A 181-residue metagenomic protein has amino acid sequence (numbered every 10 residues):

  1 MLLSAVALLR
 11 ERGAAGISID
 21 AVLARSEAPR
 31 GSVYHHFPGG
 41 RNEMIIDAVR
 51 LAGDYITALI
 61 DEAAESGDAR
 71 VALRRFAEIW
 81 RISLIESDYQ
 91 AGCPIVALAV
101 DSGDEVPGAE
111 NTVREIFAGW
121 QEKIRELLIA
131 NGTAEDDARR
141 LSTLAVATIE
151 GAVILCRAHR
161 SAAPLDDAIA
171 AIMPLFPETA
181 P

Functional and structural regions predicted by a protein language model:
S4, L8-D47: Helix-turn-helix
V49-Y55: Short, basic, alpha-helical segments at the C-terminal edge of helix-turn-helix-like DNA-binding modules
T57, D61, Q90, D104-N131 (+2 more regions): Amphipathic alpha-helical packing segments from all-alpha helical-bundle domains
I60-A91, L141-A145: Hydrophobic alpha-helical connector segments
A72-R75, E86-N111: Amphipathic alpha-helical segments used for helix-helix packing
S83-E86, E126, V146-A163, L175-P181: Amphipathic C-terminal alpha-helical segment
V96, D136-L155, D167, A171-P174: Hydrophobic alpha-helical segments that form the core of small-molecule binding pockets and/or dimer interfaces
